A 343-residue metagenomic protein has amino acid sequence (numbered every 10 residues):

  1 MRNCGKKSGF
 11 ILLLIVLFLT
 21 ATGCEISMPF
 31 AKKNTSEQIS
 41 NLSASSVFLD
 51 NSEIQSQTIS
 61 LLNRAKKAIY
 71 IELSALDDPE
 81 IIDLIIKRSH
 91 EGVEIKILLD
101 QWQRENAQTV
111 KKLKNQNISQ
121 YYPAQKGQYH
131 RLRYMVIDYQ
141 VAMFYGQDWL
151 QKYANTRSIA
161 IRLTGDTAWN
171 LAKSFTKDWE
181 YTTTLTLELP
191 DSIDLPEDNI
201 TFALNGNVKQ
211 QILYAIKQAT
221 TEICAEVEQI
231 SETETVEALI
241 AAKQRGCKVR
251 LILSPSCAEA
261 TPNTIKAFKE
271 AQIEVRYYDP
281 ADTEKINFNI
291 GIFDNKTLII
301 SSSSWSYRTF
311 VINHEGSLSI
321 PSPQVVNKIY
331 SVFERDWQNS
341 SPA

Functional and structural regions predicted by a protein language model:
R2-I11: Bacterial N-terminal signal peptides that target proteins for export
L12-T20: Bacterial N-terminal signal peptides
E25-S27: Bacterial signal peptide processing site
F30-A65, E72-Q218, R245-T297, S301-P323 (+1 more regions): HKD-type phospholipase D/PLD-like phosphodiesterase module
E228-I230: Long, repeat-rich segments with strong aromatic
T235: Oxyanion-binding "anion nests"
P321-A343: Amphipathic alpha-helical interface segments
